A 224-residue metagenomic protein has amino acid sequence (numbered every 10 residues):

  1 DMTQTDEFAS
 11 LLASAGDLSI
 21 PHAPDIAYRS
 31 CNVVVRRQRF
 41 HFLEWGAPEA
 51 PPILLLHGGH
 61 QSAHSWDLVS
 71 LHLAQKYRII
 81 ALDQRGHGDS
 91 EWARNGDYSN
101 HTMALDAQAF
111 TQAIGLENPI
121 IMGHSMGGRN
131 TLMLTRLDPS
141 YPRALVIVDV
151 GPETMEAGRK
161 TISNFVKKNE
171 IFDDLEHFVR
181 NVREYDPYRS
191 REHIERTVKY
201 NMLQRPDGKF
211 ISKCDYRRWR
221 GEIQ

Functional and structural regions predicted by a protein language model:
D1-I53, Q75-Y77, L116-E117: Alpha/beta-hydrolase fold catalytic core
H41-D89: Conserved HGGG/HGGXW glycine-rich cap/lid loop of the alpha/beta-hydrolase fold
H64, Q84-N100, E156: Glycine-rich "HGGG/HGxG" loop immediately N-terminal to the catalytic nucleophile of the alpha/beta-hydrolase
D67, Q108, L132-R136: Short, hydrophobic alpha-helix immediately C-terminal to the catalytic nucleophile
H101-P119: Conserved acidic catalytic loop of the alpha/beta-hydrolase fold
E117-E156: Conserved hydrolase catalytic core segment
V148-E176: A catalytic-pocket lid/entrance helix-loop region that shapes and gates access to the active site across common
R180-Q224: Alpha/beta-hydrolase
